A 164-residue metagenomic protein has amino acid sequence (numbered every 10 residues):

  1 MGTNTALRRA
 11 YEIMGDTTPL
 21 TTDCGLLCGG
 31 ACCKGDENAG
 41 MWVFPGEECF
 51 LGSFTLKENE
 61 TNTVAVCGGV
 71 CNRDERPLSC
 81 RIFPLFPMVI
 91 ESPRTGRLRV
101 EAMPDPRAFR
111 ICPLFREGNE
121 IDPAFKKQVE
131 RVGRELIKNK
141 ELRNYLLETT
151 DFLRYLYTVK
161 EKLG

Functional and structural regions predicted by a protein language model:
M1-G164: Short loop/turn segments that flank or connect secondary-structure elements
